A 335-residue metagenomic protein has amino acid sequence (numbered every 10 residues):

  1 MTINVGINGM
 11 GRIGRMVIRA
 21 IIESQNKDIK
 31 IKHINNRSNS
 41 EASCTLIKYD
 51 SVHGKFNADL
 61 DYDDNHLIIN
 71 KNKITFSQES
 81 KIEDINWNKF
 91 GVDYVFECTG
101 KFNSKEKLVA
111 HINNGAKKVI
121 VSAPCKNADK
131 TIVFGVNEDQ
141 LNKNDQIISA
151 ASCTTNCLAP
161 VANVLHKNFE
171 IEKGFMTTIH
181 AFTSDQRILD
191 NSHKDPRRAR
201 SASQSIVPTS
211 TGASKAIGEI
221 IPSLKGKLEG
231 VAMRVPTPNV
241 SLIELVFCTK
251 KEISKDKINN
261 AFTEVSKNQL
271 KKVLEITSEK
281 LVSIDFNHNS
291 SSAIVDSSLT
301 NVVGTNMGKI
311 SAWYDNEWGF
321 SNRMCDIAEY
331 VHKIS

Functional and structural regions predicted by a protein language model:
M1-A199, V302, D326, I334: N-terminal Rossmann-like NAD(P) cofactor-binding subdomain of oxidoreductases, focused on the glycine-rich
I3, G230, L242, V246-S335: C-terminal active-site/capping subdomain that shapes the small-molecule cofactor and substrate pocket of enzyme
M10, G14, S104, A151-T154 (+8 more regions): Generic structural signal for well-ordered, non-membrane alpha-helical segments in soluble metabolic enzymes
G14, I18, V109, A159-H166 (+8 more regions): Predominant activation on well-ordered alpha-helical scaffold segments within soluble catalytic domains
R37-N39, C125, S152-T154, T178-D185 (+4 more regions): Glycine-rich beta-alpha junction loops
D63, A128, A202, N239-S241 (+2 more regions): A generic structural signal for well-ordered coil/turn residues at beta-strand boundaries that shape enzyme active-site
T99, F169, I221-P222, T249 (+1 more regions): A broad structural signal for alpha-helix termini and local helix breaks/kinks
E170-A232, P238: Catalytic core of tubulin tyrosine ligase-like
